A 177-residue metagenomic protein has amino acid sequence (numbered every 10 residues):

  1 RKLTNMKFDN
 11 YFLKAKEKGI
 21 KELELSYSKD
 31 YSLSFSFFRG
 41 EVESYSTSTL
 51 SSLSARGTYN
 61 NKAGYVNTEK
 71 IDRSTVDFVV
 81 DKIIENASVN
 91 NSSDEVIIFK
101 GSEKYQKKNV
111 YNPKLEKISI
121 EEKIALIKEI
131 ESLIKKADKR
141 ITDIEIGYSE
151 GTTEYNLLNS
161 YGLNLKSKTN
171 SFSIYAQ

Functional and structural regions predicted by a protein language model:
R1-Q177: Active-site bordering "gate/hinge" segments that shape substrate access to catalytic or cofactor-binding pockets
